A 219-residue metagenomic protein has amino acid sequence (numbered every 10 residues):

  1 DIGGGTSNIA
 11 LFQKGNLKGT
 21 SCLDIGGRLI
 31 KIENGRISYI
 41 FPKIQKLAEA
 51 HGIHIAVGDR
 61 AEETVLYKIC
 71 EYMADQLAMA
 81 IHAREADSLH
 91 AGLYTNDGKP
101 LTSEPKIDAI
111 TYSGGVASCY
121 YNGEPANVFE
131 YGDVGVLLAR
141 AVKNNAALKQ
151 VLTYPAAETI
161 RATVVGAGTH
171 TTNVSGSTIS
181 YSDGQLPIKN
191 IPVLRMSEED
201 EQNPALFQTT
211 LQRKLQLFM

Functional and structural regions predicted by a protein language model:
D1-I25, E104: Gly/Thr-rich phosphate-binding beta-strand-loop-beta motif of the actin/hexokinase/Hsp70
L29-M219: Helical "lid/coupling" subdomains associated with nucleotide-phosphate turnover
